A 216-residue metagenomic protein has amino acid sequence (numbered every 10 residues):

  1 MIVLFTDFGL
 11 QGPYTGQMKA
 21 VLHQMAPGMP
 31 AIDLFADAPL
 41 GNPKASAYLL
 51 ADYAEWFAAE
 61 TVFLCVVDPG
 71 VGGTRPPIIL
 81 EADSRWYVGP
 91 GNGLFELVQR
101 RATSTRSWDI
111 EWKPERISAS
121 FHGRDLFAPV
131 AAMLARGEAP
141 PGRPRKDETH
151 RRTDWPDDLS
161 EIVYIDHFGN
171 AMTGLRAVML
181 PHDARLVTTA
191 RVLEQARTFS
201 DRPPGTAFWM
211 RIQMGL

Functional and structural regions predicted by a protein language model:
M1-D37: N-terminal glycine-rich anion-binding loop in soluble enzyme alpha/beta folds
I2-L4, F63-C65, V163: Residue-level marker for buried hydrophobic side chains located in beta-strands that build the well-ordered beta-sheet
F8-G12, G70-G72, F168-A171, M179: Short acidic, Gly/Ser-rich segments with clustered Asp/Glu that frequently serve as metal-coordination loops in enzyme
Q17-V21, L49-D52, L97, P129-M133: Alpha-helical scaffold segments in soluble metabolic enzymes
M25-A31, D37-A45, A58-V67, V71-D125: Active-site histidine-anchored catalytic micro-motif
M25-G28, Y53-F57, R101, M133-P141 (+1 more regions): Change "in soluble alpha/beta enzymes" to "in soluble alpha/beta proteins
P114-H182: Anionic-ligand-binding alpha/beta catalytic cores of soluble enzymes and soluble regulatory domains that recognize
M172-L216: A conserved acidic, glycine/proline-rich C-terminal tail/linker
